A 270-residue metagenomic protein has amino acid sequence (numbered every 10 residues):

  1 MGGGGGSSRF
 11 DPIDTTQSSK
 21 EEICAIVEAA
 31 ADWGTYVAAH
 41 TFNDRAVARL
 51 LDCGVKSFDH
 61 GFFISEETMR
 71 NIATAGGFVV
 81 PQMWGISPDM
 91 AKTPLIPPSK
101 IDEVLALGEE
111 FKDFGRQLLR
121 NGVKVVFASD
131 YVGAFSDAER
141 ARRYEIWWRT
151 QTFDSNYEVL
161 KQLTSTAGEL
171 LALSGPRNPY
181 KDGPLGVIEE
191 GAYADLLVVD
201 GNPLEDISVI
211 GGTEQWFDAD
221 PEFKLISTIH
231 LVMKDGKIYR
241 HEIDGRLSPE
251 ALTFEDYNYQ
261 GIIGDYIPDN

Functional and structural regions predicted by a protein language model:
G3-D113, K124-A134, D200: Active-site core of metal-dependent hydrolases
K20, L50-F63, A134-Q151, Y193 (+1 more regions): Short, electropositive alpha-helical surface patch
D32, E109-P203: His/Asp/Glu-enriched, well-ordered alpha-helical/loop segment that forms or immediately abuts the divalent-metal
T41, L50, N71-A73, L118-R120 (+3 more regions): Extracellular/periplasmic catalytic domains that process cell-envelope and extracellular macromolecules
R49-L50, M69, M90-K92, D137-A138 (+3 more regions): Short Asp/Glu-rich motifs
D52-G54, I72-A73, P94-L95, R140-R143 (+2 more regions): Short, glycine/charged-enriched secondary-structure capping and boundary segments
R177-D182, E190-L252: C-terminal cap of metal-dependent C-N hydrolases
E242-N270: Intein/HINT protein-splicing elements and their conserved insertion hotspots or analogous self-processing inserts
